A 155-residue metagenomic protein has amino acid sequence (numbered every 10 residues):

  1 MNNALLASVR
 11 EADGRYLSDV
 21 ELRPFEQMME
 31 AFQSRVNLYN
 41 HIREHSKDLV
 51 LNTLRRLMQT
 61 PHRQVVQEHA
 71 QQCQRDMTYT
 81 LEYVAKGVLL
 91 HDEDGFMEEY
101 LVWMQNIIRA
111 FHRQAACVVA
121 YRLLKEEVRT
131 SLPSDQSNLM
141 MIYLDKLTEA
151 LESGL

Functional and structural regions predicted by a protein language model:
M1-V102, N106-V118, R122, T130-L155: Core of compact, soluble alpha-helical bundle domains
